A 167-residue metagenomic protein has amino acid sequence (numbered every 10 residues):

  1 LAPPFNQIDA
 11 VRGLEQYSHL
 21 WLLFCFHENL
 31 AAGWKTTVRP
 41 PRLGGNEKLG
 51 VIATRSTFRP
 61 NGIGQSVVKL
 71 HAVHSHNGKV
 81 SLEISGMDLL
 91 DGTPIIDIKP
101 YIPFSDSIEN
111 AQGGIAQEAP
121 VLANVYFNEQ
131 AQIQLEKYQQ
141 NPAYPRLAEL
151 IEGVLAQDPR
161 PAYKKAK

Functional and structural regions predicted by a protein language model:
L1-I8, L14-E15, P103-P159: Arg/Lys-rich, positively charged N-terminal/basic patches that mediate binding to nucleic acids
L1-L43: Active-site acidic/histidine clusters and adjacent loop/turn architecture that either coordinate catalytic ions
K35-R42, Q157-K167: A short, surface-exposed loop/turn module that caps and links secondary-structure elements
G45-T54: Short Pro/Gly-enriched beta-strand edge/turn motifs at strand-loop
T57-V68: Short coil-to-beta-strand transition motifs
V73-L82: Short, conserved beta-turn/loop elements at beta-strand boundaries and strand-helix junctions
G92-P100: A short macromolecule-binding patch
